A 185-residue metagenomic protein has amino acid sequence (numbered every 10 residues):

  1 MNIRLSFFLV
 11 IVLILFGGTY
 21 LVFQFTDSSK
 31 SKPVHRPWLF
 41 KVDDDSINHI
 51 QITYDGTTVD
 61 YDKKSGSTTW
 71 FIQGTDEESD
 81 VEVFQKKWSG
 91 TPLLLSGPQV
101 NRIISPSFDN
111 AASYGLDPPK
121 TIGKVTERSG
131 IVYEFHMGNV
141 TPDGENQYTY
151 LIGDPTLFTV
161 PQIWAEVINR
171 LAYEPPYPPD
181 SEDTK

Functional and structural regions predicted by a protein language model:
M1-K185: A short-motif feature that recognizes glycine-rich, charge-decorated loops that bind or process nucleotide phosphates
